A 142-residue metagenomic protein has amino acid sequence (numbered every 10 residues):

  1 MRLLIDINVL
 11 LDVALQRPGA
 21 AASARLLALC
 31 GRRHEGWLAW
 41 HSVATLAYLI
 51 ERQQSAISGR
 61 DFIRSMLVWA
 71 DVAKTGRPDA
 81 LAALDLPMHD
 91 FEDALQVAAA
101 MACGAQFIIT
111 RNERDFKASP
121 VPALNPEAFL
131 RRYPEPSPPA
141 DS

Functional and structural regions predicted by a protein language model:
M1-L38, E51-S58, A118, L130-S142: Short, well-structured N-terminal submotif of metal-dependent ribonuclease cores
R2, E35, V72, I108 (+1 more regions): A residue-level structural signature of the nucleotidyltransferase/glycosyltransferase Rossmann-like core
I5, L38, T75, R111 (+1 more regions): A conserved hydrophobic position in a structured secondary element of the catalytic/binding core that shapes
S23-L27, I63, Q96-V97: Short amphipathic alpha-helical segments and helix-helix/interface helices
R32-R33, W69, L86, S119: Structured helix-beta-strand junction loops
I57-A80, D115-S142: Short acidic, glycine/proline-enriched helix-loop-strand junctions
D71-E113, A140-S142: Active-site neighborhoods of divalent-metal-dependent phosphate/nucleic-acid chemistry enzymes
